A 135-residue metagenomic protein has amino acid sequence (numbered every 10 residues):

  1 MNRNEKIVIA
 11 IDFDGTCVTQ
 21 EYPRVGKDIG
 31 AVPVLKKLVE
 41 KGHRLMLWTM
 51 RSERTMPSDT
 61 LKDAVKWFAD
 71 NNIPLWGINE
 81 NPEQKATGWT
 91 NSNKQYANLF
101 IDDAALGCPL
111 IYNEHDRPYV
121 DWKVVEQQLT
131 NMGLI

Functional and structural regions predicted by a protein language model:
N2-E83: Alpha-helical substrate-recognition element adjacent to the catalytic core
R44, P57-I135: C-terminal cap/substrate-recognition subdomain and adjoining C-terminal extension of metal-dependent phosphatase-like
